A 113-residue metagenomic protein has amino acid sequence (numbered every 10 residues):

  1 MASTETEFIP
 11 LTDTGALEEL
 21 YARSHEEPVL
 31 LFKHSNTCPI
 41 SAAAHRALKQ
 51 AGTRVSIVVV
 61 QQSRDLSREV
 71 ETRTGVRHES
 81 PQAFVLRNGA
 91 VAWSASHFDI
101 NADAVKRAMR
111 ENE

Functional and structural regions predicted by a protein language model:
M1-H25: N-terminal leader/targeting and pre-domain segments
L17-R54: Local sequence-structure signature of Cys/Sec-based thiol-disulfide redox active-site neighborhoods
K33, R54-E69: Thiol-based oxidoreductase modules, predominantly thioredoxin-like and allied folds used for disulfide exchange
C38, R68-E71, P81: Amphipathic, hydrophobic secondary-structure cores in small proteins
S41-A43, S67, A95: Short glycine-/acidic-enriched loop or helix-start segments at secondary-structure transitions that form or flank
T74-R87: Structural micro-motif
R87-E113: Non-catalytic, surface beta->alpha helical segment in thiol-disulfide oxidoreductase systems
